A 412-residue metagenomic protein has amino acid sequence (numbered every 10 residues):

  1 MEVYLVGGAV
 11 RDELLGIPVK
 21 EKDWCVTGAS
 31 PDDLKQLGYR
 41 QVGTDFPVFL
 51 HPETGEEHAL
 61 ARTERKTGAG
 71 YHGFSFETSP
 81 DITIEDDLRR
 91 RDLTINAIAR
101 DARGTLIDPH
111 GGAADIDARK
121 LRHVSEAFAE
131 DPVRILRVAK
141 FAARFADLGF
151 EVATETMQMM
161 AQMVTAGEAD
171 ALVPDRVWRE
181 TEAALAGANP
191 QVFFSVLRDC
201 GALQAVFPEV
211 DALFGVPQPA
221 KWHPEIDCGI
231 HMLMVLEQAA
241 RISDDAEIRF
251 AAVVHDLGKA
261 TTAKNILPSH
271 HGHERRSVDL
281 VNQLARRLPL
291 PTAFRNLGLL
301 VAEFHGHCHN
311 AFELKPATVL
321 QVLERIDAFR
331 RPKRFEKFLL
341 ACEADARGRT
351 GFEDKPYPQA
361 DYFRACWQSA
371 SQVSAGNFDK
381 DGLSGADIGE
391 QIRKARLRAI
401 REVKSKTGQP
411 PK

Functional and structural regions predicted by a protein language model:
M1-K412: Catalytic cores of the polymerase beta-like nucleotidyltransferase superfamily and closely associated nucleotide
